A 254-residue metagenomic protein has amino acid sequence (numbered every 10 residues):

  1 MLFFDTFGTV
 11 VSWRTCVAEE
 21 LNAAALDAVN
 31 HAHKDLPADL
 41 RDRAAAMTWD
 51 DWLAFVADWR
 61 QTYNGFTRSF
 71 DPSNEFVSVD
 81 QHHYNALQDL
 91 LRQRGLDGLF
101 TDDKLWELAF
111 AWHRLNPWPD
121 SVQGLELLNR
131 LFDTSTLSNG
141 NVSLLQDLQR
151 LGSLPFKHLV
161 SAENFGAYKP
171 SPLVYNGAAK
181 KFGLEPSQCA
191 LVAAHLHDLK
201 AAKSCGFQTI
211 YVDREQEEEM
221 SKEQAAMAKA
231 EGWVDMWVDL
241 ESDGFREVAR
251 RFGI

Functional and structural regions predicted by a protein language model:
M1-A18: Asp-based phosphoryl-transfer active-site loop
V17-A25, V56-Y63, H83, L105-W112 (+1 more regions): Hydrophobic alpha-helical core bundles mediating ligand binding, dimerization, or RNAP-core interactions
L26-T48, E223-A228: Intrinsically disordered, low-complexity domain-flanking/linker segments in eukaryotic proteins, enriched
V29, R41-W106: A metal-dependent, Asp-based hydrolase signature
T62, R130-L131, A162: Structured helix-beta-strand junction loops
F76-Y84, D97-T136: Short, acidic loop-to-helix structural element flanking the phosphoryl-transfer center in phosphate-processing enzymes
V122, E126, L137-I254: Asp-based, Mg2+/Mn2+-dependent phosphohydrolase catalytic module
